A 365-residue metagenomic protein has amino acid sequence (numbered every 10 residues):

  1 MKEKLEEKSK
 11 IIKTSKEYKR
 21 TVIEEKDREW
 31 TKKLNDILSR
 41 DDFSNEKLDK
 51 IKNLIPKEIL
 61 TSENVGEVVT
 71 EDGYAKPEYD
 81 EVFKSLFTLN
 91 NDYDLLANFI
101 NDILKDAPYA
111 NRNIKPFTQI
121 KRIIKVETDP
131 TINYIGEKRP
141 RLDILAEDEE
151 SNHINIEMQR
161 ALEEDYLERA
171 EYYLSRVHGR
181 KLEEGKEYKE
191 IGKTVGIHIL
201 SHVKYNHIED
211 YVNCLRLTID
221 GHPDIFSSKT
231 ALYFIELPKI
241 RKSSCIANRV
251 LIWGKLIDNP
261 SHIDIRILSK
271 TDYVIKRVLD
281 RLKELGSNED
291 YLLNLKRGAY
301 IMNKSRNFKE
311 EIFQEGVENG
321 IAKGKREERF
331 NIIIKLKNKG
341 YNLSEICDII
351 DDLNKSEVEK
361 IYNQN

Functional and structural regions predicted by a protein language model:
M1-A231, R241-S243, E311, E315: Accessory alpha/beta interaction modules
K2-G73, E81, I154-Q159, K255-N365: Short, charged alpha-helical interaction segments and adjacent helix-coil junctions
S228-T271: Upstream accessory/linker segments immediately N-terminal to the RecA-like ATPase cores of bacterial MutS and a subset
